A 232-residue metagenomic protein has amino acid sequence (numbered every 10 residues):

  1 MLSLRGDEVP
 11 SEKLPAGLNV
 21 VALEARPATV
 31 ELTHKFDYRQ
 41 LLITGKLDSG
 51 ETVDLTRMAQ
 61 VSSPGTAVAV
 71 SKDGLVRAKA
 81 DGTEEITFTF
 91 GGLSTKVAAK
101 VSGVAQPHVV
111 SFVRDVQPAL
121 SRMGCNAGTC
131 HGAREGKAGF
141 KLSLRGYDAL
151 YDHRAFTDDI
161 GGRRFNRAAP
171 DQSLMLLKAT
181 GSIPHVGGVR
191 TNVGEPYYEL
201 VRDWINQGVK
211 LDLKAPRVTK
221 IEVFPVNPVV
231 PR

Functional and structural regions predicted by a protein language model:
L2-R232: Aromatic- and Gly/Pro-enriched helix-to-coil junctions and flexible linker segments
